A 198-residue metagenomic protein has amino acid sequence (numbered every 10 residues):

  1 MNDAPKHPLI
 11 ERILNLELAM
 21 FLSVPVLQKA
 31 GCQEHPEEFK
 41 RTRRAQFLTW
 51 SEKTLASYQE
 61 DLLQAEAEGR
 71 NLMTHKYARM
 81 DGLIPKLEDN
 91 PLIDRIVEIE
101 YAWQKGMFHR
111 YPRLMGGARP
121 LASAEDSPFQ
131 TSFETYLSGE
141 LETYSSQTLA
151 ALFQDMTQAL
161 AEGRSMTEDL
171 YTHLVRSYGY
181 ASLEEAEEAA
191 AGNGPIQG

Functional and structural regions predicted by a protein language model:
N2-Q33, L83-I84, N90-A124, R176-G179: Polar/charged low-complexity regulatory segments
V26-T49, E60-D61, L72-M73, S132-L141 (+1 more regions): A cross-kingdom feature marking solvent-exposed beta-strand/loop segments within repeated, beta-rich binding/scaffold
F47-L63, I96, L141-Y144, T148-M156: Short, structured motif recognition centered on aromatic/hydrophobic residues
E60-R70, D155-A159, G163-R164: ADP-ribosyltransferase catalytic core
Q64, H75, L83, L114 (+4 more regions): Surface-exposed, interaction-prone regions used to assemble/regulate multi-protein complexes
G69-I84, M166-G179: Short amphipathic alpha-helical linker/capping segments at the junctions of internal repeats and modular domains
H109-A161: Conserved binding-pocket/active-site segment within a compact domain
A150, Q154-G198: Alpha-helical oligomerization segments
